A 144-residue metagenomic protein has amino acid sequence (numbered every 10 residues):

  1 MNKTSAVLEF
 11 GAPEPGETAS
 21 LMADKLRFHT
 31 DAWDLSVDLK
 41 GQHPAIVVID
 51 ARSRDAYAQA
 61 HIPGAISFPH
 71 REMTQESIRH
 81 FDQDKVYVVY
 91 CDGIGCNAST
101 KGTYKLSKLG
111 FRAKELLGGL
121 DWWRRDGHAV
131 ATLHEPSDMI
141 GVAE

Functional and structural regions predicted by a protein language model:
M1-Q59, T132-E144: Flexible, polar/low-complexity N-terminal or interdomain linker segments that lie immediately upstream of folded
F28, S67-H70: A conditional alpha-helix N-cap/helix-loop micro-motif detector
Q42-V48, P63-G64, V86, R112: Short active-site oxyanion
Y57-P63, W123: Short loop/helix-cap segments at secondary-structure boundaries that form the rim of catalytic
I66, D84, V130-H134: Short, hinge-like loop/turn segments at secondary-structure boundaries
H70, G119, P136: Residue-level "edge-of-site" marker
E72-S77: Alpha-helical scaffolding within the catalytic cores of extracellular/periplasmic polymer-degrading hydrolases
I78-R124: Catalytic cysteine-centered active loop of the rhodanese-like fold, especially the PTP/DSP P-loop
